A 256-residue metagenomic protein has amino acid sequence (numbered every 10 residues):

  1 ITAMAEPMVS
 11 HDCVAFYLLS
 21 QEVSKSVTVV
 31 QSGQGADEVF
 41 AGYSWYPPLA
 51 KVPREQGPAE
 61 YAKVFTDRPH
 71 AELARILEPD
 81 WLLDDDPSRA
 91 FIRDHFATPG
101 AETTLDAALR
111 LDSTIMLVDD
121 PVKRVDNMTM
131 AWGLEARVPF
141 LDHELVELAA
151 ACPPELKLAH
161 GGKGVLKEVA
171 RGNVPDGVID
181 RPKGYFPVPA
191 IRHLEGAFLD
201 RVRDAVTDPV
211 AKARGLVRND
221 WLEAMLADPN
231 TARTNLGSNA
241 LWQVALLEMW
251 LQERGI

Functional and structural regions predicted by a protein language model:
I1, Y43-S44, A190-H193: Short secondary-structure transition/capping segments
I1-L18, W45-E55, A151-L156: ATP-dependent adenylate-handling ligase core
Y17, Q21, E168: Active-site phosphate/pyrophosphate- and oxyanion-stabilizing loops and adjacent acidic/basic residues in soluble
K25, V29, P58-I256: Adenosyl-5′-phosphate
V27-Y43: Short acidic/histidine-rich active-site segments
V39-F65: A mobile, often basic/glycine-rich helix-loop segment that functions as the active-site lid/recognition loop
